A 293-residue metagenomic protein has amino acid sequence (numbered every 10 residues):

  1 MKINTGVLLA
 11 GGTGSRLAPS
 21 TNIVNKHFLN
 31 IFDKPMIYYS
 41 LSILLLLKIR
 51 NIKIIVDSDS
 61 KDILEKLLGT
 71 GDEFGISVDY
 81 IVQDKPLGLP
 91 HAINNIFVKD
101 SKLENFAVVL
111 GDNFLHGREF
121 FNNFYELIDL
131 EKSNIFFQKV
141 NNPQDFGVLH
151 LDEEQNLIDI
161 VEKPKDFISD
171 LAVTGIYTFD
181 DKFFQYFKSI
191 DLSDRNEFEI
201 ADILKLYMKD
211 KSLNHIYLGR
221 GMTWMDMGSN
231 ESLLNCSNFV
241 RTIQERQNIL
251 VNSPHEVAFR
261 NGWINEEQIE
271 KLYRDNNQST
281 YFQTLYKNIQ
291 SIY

Functional and structural regions predicted by a protein language model:
K2-L68, I76-V78, Q83, F120 (+1 more regions): N-terminal glycine-rich phosphate-binding loop and ensuing alpha1 helix
T5, R50-I52, N105, K132-S133 (+1 more regions): Residues at the starts of beta-strands that form the adenosine-phosphate
R16, I63-L64, H91-A92, I203 (+1 more regions): Phosphate- and divalent-cation-binding pockets in alpha/beta enzyme and binding domains that engage nucleotide-derived
M36-S40, H91-N95, I203: Well-ordered alpha-helical segments embedded in enzymatic catalytic cores
L64-E65, G69-E153, T178-F179, Q185-I190: Conserved beta-loop-beta/alpha segment of the NTase-like Rossmann-fold superfamily that binds/positions NTPs
A107, Y125, N156-E256, E267-Q268 (+1 more regions): Catalytic-core segments of class I nucleotidyltransferases/pyrophosphorylases that form NMP-activated intermediates
I264, I269-Y293: Short, amphipathic C-terminal "tail helix"
